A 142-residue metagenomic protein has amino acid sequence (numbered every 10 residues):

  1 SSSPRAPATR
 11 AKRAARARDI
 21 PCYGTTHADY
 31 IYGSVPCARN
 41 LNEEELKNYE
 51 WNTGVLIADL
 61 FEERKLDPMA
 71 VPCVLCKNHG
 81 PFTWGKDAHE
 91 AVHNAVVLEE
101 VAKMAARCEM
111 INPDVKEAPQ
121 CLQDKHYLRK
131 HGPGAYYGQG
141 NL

Functional and structural regions predicted by a protein language model:
S1-L142: Glycine-rich flexible loops
